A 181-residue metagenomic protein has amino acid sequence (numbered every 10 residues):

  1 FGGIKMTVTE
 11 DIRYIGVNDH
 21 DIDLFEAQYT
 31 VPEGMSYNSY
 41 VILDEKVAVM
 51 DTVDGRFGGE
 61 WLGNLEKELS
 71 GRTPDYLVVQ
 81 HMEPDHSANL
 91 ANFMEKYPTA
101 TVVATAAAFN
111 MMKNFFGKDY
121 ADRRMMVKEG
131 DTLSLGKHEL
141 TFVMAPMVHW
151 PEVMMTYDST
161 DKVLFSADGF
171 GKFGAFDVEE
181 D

Functional and structural regions predicted by a protein language model:
K5-L69, M155-D158, K162-S166: Conserved beta-strand hairpin/beta-sheet module of binuclear metal-dependent hydrolase folds, prominently
T7-E10, A104-V153: Metallo-beta-lactamase
I22, M82-S87, N110-M111, H149-W150 (+1 more regions): Active-site environment of divalent metal-dependent phosphoester hydrolases
A48-D51, D75-V79, F142: Short catalytic-loop micro-motif centered on adjacent basic/acidic residues
D54, E139-D181: Metallo-beta-lactamase
R56-V103: Active-site metal-binding motif and surrounding structural segment of the metallo-beta-lactamase
N92, N114-G117, F176-E179: Short acidic, glycine/serine/threonine-rich loops at helix termini
